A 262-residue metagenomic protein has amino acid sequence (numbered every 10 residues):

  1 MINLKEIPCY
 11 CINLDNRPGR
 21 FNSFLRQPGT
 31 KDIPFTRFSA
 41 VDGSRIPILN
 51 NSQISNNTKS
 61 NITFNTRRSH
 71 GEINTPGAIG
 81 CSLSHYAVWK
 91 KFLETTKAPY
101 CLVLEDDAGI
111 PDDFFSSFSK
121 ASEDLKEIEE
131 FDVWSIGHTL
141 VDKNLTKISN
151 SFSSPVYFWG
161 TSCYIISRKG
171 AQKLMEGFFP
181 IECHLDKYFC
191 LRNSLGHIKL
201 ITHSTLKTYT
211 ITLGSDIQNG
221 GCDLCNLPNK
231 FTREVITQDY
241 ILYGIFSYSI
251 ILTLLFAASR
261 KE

Functional and structural regions predicted by a protein language model:
M1-L104, A108-E262: An acidic/histidine-cluster motif and surrounding catalytic segment that typifies divalent-metal-assisted enzyme active
